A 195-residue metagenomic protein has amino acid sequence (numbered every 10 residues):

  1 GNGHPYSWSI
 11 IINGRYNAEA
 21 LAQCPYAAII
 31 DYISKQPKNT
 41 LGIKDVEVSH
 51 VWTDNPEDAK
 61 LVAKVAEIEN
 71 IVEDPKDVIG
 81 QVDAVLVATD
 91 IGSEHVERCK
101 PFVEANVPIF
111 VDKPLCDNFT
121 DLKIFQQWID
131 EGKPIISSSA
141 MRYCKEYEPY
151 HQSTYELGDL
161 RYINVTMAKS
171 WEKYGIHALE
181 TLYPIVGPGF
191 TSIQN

Functional and structural regions predicted by a protein language model:
G1-A105, D130: N-terminal glycine-/serine-/threonine-rich beta1-alpha1-beta2 phosphate-ribose binding loop of Rossmann-like
P5, A59, Y147, A178-L179: A general structural signal for well-ordered alpha-helical segments in protein cores
S7, I11, I124, P149 (+1 more regions): Alpha-helical elements of Rossmann-like donor-binding domains used by nucleotide-donor carbohydrate transfer enzymes
F110, L115-G175: A contiguous active-site-proximal alpha/beta segment in oxidoreductase catalytic domains
R161-N195: Rossmann-like dinucleotide-binding domain that binds NAD(P)(H)
